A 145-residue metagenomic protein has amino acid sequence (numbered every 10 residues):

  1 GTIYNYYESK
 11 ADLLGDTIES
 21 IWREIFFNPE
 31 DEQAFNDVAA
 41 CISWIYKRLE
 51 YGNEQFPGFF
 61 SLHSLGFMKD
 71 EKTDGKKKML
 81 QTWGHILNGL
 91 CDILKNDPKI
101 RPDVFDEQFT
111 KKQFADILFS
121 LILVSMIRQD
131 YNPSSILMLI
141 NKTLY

Functional and structural regions predicted by a protein language model:
G1-D12: Helix-turn-helix
K10-I21: Amphipathic alpha-helical segments enriched in hydrophobic/aromatic and basic residues that form the DNA-contacting
D16, E30-Q55, K111-A115: Hydrophobic alpha-helical connector segments
E50-G89: Short secondary-structure transition hinges
L62-H63, L118-I122: Short alpha-helical scaffolding segments that buttress acidic/His motifs in well-ordered protein cores
E71-K72, W83-A115, L144: Hydrophobic alpha-helical bundle segments that form small-molecule/ligand-binding pockets
L121-N132, I140-Y145: Conserved NTP phosphate-binding and transfer environment spanning the P-loop NTPase/kinase superfamily
